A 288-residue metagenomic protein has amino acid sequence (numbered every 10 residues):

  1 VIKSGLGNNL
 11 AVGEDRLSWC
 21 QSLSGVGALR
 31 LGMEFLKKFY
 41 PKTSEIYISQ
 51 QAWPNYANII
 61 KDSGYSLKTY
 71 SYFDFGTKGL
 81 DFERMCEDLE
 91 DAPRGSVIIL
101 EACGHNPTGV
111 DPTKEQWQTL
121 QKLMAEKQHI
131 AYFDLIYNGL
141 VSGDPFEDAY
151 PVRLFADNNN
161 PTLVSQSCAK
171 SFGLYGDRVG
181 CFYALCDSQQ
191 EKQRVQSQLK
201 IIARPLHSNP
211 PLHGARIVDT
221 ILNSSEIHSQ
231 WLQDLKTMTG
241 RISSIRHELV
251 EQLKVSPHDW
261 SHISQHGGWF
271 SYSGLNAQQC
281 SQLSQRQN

Functional and structural regions predicted by a protein language model:
V1-E126, G139-L140, P145-R153, D157 (+1 more regions): Conserved core of the PLP fold type I
A28, G176, G214-I217: Catalytic-loop motifs flanking and including active-site residues across diverse enzymes
G95, Q128, N159, D177-V179 (+2 more regions): Active-site lining segments that contact anionic ligands and/or coordinate catalytic metals
L135-I136: Conserved Walker B
D148-R194: Active-site PLP attachment segment
Q196-A215, I221-E248: Structural signature of PLP-dependent enzymes
Q230-S284: Conserved PLP-binding catalytic core of the aspartate aminotransferase-like
